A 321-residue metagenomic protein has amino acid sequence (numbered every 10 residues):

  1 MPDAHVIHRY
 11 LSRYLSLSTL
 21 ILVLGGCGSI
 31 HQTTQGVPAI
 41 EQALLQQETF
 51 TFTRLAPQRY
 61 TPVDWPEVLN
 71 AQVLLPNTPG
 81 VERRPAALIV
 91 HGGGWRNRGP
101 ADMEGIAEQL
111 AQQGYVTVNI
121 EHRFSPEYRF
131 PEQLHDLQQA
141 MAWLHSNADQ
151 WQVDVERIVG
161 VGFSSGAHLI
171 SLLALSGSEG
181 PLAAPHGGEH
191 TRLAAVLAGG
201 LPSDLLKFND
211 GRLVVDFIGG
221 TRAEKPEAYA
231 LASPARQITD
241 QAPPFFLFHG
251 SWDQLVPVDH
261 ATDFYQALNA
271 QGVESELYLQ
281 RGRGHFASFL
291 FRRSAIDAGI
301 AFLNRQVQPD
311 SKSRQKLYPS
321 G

Functional and structural regions predicted by a protein language model:
T33-G80: N-terminal cap/lid segment of alpha/beta-hydrolase-fold proteins
R83-G93: Short beta-strand element of the alpha/beta-hydrolase
A101-V118: Short amphipathic alpha-helix adjacent to the substrate-entry channel of hydrolases
Y128-D149: Alpha/beta-hydrolase active-site loop
A142-D210: Primarily recognizes the serine-hydrolase "nucleophile elbow" in alpha/beta-hydrolase and SGNH/GDSL folds
L205-Q237, P243: Mobile cap/lid helix-loop segments that gate and shape the active-site cleft of serine hydrolases
L247-H249, D253: Short beta-strand/loop motif that positions the catalytic acidic residue of the alpha/beta-hydrolase fold
F248, V258-G321: C-terminal catalytic histidine-bearing segment of alpha/beta-hydrolase fold enzymes
